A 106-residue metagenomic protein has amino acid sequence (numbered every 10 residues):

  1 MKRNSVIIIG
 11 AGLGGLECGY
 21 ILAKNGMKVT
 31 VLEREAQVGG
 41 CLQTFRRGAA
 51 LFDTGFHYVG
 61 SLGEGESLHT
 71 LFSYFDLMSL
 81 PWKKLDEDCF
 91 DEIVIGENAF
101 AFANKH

Functional and structural regions predicted by a protein language model:
K2-H106: N-terminal glycine-rich phosphate/pyrophosphate-binding loop and immediately adjacent elements
